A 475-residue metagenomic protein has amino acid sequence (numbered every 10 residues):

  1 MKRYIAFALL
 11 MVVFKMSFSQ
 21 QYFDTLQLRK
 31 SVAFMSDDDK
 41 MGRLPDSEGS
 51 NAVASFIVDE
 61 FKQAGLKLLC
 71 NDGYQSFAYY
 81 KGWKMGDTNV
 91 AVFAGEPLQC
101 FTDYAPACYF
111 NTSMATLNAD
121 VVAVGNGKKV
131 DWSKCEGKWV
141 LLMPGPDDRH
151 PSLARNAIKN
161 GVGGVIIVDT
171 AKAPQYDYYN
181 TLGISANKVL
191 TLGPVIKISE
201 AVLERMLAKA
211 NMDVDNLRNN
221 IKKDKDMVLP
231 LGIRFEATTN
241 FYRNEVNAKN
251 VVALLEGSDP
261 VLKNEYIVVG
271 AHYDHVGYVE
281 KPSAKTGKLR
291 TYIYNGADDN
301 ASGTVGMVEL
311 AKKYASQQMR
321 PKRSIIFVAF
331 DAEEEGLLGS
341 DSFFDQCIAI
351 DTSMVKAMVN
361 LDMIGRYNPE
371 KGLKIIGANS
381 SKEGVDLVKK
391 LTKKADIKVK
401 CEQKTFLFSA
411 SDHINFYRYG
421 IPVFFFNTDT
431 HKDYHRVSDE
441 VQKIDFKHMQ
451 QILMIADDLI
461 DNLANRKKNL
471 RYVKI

Functional and structural regions predicted by a protein language model:
M1-F23: Bacterial Sec-dependent N-terminal signal peptides
Y22-E48, A64, L69, G73 (+4 more regions): N-terminal capping segment at the start of a domain
D38-W139, P146: Noncatalytic luminal/extracellular "stalk/propeptide" segments of secretory-pathway proteins
Q99-V195, E256, Y292-N295, D299 (+2 more regions): Extracellular/luminal Protease-associated
C108-V130, L190-N295, K312, S316 (+1 more regions): Soluble metallo-hydrolase cores and metallopeptidase-like ectodomains found primarily in the secretory/periplasmic
R149-H150, L262, G277-E280, K288-E383: Acidic/histidine-rich catalytic neighborhood of metal-dependent amide-processing enzymes
G193-I198, L203-M212, F330-T430: Metal-dependent peptidase/peptidase-like ectodomains
K312, S316, K432-I475: His/Asp/Glu-rich mid-to-C-terminal helical/loop segments that flank catalytic regions of hydrolases
